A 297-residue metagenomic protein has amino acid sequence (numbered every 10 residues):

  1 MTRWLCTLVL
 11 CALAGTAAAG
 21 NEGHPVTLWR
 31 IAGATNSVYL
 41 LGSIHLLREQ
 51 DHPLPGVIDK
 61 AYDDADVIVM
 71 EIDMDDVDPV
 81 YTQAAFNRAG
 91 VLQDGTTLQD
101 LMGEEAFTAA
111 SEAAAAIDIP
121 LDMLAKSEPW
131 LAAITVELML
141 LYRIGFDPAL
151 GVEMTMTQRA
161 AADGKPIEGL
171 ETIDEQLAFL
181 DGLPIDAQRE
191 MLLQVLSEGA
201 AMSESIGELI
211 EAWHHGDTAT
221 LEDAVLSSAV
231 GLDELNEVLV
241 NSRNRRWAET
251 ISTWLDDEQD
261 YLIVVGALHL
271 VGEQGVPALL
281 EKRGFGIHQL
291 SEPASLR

Functional and structural regions predicted by a protein language model:
W4-L13: Sec-dependent N-terminal signal peptides
A14-A18: N-terminal signal peptide c-region/cleavage motif recognized by signal peptidases
G20, T27-L239: Structured, acidic catalytic/metal-binding patches in enzyme active sites
G23-V26, W247: Alpha-helical scaffolding within the catalytic cores of extracellular/periplasmic polymer-degrading hydrolases
D233-R297: A cross-kingdom marker for long, charged
